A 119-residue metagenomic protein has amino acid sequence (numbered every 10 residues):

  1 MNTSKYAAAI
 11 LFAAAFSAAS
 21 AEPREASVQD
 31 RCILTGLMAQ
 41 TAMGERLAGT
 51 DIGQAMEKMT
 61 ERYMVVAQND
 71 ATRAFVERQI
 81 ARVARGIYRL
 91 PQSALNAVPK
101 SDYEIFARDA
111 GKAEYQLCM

Functional and structural regions predicted by a protein language model:
M1-A8: Bacterial N-terminal signal peptides that target proteins for export
I10-S20: Hydrophobic h-region of N-terminal signal peptides that target proteins for export in Gram-negative bacteria
E22-Y63: N-terminal secretory signal peptides
Q54-M119: Compact alpha-helical subdomains of small soluble proteins
